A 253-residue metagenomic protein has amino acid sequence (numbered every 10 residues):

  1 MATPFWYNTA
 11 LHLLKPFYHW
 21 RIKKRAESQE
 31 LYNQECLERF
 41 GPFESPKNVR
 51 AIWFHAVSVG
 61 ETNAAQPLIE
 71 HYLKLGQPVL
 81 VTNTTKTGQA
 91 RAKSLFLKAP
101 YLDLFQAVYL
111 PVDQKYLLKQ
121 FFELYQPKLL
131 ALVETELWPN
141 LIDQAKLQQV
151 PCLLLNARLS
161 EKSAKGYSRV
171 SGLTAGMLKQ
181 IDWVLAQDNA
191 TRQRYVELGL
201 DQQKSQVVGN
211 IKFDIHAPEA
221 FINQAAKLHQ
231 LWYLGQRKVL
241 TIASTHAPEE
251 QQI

Functional and structural regions predicted by a protein language model:
M1-I22, A26, A175: Short hydrophobic helices that act as membrane-entry/anchoring signals
L11, L137-P139, Q252: Hydrophobic side chains within alpha-helical segments
L13, F54, I253: A residue-level signal for conserved active-site and pocket-lining positions in enzyme catalytic cores
H19-E44, N48-V207, I211-I215, A220 (+1 more regions): Active-site and donor-binding regions of nucleotide-sugar-utilizing enzymes
K47-I52, Y233-L240, E250-Q251: Charged active-site motifs of nucleotide-sugar-dependent glycosyltransferases
A226-L234, A247: C-terminal transmembrane bundle of multi-pass solute transporters/carriers
